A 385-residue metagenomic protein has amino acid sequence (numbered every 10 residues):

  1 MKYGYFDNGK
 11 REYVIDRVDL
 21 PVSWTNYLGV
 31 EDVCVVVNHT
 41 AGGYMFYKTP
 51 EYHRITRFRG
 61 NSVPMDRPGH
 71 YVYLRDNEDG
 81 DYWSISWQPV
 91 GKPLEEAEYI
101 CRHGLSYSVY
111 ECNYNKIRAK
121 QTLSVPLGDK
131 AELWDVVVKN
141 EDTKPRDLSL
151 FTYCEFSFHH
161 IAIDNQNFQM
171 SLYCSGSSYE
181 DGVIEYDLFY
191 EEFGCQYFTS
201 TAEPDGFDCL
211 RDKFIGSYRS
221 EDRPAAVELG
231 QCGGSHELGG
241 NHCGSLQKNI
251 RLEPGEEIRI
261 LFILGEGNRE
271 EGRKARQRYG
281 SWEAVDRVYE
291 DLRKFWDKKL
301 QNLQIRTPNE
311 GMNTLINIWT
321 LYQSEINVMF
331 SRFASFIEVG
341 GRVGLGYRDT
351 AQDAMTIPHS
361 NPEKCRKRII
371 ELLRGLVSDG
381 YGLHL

Functional and structural regions predicted by a protein language model:
M1-A351, P362-G375: Anionic coordination/interaction segments
G380-L385: Extended hydrophobic/aromatic segments used for targeting, binding, or gating
